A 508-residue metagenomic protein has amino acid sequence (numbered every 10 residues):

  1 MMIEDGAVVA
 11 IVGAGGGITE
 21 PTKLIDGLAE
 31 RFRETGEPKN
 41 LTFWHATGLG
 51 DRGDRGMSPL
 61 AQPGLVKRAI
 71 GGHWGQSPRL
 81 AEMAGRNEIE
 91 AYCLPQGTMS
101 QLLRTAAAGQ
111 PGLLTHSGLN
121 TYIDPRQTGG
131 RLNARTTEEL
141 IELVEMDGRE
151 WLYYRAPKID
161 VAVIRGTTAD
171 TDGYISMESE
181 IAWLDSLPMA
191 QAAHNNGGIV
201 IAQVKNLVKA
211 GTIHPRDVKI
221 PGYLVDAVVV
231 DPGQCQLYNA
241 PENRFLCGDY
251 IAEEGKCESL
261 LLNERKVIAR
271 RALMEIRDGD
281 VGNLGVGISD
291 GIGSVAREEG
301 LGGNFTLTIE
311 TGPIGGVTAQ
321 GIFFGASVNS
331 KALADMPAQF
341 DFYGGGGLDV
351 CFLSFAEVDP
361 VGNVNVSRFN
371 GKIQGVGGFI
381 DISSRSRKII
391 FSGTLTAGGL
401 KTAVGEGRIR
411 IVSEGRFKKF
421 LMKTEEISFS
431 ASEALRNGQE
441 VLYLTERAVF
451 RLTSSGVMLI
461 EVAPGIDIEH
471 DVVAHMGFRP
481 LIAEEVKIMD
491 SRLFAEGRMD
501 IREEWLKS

Functional and structural regions predicted by a protein language model:
M1-V8, P157, R271-V281: Glycine-rich phosphate/diphosphate-binding loops that line cofactor/substrate pockets in enzymes
E4, G16-F32, W44, G50-L60 (+3 more regions): Conserved phosphate- and dinucleotide-binding cores of soluble alpha/beta proteins, encompassing both enzyme active
A7, E37-L41, K67, G279-D280: Nucleotide donor/acceptor-binding cores
V8-A14, T42-H45: Short glycine-rich or small-residue beta-strand-to-loop segments that form or flank ligand, phosphate, metal/Fe-S
A10-R31, G53, I276, G282-G303 (+1 more regions): N-terminal low-complexity or amphipathic/hydrophobic leaders
K39, S259-L261, K266-R277, V281 (+1 more regions): Glycine-rich phosphate/ribose-binding loops and adjacent secondary-structure elements that form binding surfaces
A46-G48, G287, G312: Active-site beta-loop-alpha junctions enriched in small/polar residues
D500-S508: Long, compositionally biased
